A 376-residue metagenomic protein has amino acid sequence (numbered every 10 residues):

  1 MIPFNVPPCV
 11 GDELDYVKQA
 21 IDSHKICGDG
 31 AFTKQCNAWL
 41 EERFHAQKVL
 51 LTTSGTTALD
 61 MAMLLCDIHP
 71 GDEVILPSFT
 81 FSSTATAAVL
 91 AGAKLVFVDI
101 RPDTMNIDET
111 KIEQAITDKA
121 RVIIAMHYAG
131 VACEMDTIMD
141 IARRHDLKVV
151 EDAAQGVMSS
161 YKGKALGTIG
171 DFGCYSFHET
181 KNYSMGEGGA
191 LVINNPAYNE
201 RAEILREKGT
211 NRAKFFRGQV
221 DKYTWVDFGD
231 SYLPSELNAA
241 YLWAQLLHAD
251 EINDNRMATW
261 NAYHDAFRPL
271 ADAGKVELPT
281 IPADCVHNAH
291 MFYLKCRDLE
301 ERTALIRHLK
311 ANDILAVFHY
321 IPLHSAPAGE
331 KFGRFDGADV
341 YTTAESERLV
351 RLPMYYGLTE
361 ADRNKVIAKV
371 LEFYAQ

Functional and structural regions predicted by a protein language model:
M1-I26, T224-V226, P353: N-terminal "arm"/small-domain region of PLP-dependent enzymes with the aminotransferase-like
I26-E73, A87-A91, F97-D99, K164: Phosphate-binding glycine-rich loop
T33-A38, R43-V49, T110, Q114 (+6 more regions): PLP-dependent aminotransferase class I/II
L50, I75, V96, V149-V150 (+3 more regions): Structural detector of well-ordered beta-strand residues that form the stable sheet scaffold of enzyme domains
A58, T80, P353: Conserved SAM-binding loop
L64-A153, S160: PLP-dependent aminotransferase-like
E151-M185, K214, D221-V226: Conserved active-site segment immediately N-terminal to the catalytic lysine that forms the internal aldimine
T168-N211, E236: Active-site PLP attachment segment
